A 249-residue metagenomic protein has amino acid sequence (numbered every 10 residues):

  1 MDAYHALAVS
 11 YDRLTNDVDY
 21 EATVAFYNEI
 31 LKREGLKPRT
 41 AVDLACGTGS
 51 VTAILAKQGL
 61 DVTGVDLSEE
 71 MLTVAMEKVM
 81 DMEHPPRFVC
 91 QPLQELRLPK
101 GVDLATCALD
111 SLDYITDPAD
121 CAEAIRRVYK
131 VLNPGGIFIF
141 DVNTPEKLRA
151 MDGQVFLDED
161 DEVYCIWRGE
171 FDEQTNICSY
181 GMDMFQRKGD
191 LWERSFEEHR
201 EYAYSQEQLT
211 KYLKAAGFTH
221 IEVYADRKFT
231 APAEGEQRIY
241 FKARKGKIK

Functional and structural regions predicted by a protein language model:
M1-K37: Conserved class I S-adenosyl-L-methionine
V42, G49-E95: Class I SAM-dependent methyltransferase SAM/SAH-binding core
R97-L104: A short acidic, Gly/Pro-enriched loop at the edge of an enzyme's catalytic core that lines a small-molecule cofactor
A108-D110: Residues lining the SAM
D113-I115: A short His-aromatic
A122-P134: A short glycine-rich, Lys/Arg-flanked "PGG" loop and its adjoining helix->strand segment in the class I
I139-Y212: SAM-dependent methyltransferase
Q206-K249: C-terminal lobe and adjacent flexible extensions of AdoMet/dcAdoMet transferase-like proteins
